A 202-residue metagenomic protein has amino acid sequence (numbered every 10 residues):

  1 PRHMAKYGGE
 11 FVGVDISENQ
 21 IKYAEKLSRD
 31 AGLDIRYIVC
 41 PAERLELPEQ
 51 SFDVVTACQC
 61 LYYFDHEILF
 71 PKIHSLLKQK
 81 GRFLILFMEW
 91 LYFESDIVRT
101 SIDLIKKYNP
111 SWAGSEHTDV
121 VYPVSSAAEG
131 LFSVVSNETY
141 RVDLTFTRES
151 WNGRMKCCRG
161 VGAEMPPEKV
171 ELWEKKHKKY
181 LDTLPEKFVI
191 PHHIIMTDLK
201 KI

Functional and structural regions predicted by a protein language model:
P1-L45: Class I SAM-dependent methyltransferase SAM/SAH-binding core
E43-V55: A short acidic, Gly/Pro-enriched loop at the edge of an enzyme's catalytic core that lines a small-molecule cofactor
V54-C58, H66: A short beta-strand submotif of the Rossmann-like class I SAM-dependent methyltransferase core that lines
Y63-I73: A short, conserved alpha-helix within the catalytic core of class I
E67, V121-I202: Conserved Class I S-adenosyl-L-methionine
H74, K78-L144: Conserved catalytic/acceptor-binding region of the Class I
